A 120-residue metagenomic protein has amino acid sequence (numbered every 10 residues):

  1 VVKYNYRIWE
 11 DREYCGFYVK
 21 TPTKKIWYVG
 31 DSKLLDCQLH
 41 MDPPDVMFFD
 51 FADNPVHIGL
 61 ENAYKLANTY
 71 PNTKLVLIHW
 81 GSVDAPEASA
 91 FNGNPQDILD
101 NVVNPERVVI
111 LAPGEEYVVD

Functional and structural regions predicted by a protein language model:
V1-M41, P113-D120: Core dinuclear metal-dependent hydrolase active-site scaffold
V2-Y6, P55, A90: Acidic/histidine-rich helix-loop elements that form or flank divalent-metal/phosphate-binding sites at the catalytic
Y18-Y64, T69-T73, L77-A85: Metallo-beta-lactamase
L60, Y64-D120: Binuclear metal-ion centers of metallo-dependent hydrolases, dominated by the metallo-beta-lactamase
